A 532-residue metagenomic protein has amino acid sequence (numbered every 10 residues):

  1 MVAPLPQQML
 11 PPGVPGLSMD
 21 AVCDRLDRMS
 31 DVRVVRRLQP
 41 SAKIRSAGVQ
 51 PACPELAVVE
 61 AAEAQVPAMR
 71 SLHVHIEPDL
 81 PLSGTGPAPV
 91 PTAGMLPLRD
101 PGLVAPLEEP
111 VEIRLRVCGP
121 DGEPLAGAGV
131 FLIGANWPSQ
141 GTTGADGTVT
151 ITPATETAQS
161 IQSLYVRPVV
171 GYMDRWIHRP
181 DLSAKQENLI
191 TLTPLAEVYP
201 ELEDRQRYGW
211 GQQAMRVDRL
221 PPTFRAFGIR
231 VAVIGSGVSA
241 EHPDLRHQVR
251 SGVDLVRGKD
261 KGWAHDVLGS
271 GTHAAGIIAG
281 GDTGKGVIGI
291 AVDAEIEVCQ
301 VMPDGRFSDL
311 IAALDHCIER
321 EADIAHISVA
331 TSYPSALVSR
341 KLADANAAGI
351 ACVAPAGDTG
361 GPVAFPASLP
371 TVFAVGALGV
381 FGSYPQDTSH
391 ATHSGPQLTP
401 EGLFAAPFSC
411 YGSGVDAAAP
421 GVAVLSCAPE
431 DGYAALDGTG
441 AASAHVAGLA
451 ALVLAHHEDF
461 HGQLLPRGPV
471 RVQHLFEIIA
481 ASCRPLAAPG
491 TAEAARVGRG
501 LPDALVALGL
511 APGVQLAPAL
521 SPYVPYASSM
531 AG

Functional and structural regions predicted by a protein language model:
D24-R114, A135-Q206: Autoinhibitory propeptides
C118-D146, A154-Q159, L164-I290, E295 (+4 more regions): Active-site core segment of subtilase-fold serine proteases
G127, A275-I278, E297-M302, I350 (+1 more regions): Hydrolase catalytic cores
A128, L314-L337, P355: Short acidic, glycine-rich surface-loop motifs adjacent to enzyme active sites
F227-R230, D293-E295, R320-A325, A347-C352 (+2 more regions): Loop/turn elements at helix/coil->beta-strand transitions in domains of secreted/extracellular proteins
G235, P243, A367-E458: Extracellular S/T/G-rich loop segment that most often corresponds to the catalytic His/Ser-adjacent loop
I318, A322-V329, R340, A348 (+2 more regions): C-terminal subdomain of the subtilisin-like protease fold in secreted/lumenal serine endopeptidases
P334-C352, P362-F365: Catalytic-core regions built around general acid/base machinery
